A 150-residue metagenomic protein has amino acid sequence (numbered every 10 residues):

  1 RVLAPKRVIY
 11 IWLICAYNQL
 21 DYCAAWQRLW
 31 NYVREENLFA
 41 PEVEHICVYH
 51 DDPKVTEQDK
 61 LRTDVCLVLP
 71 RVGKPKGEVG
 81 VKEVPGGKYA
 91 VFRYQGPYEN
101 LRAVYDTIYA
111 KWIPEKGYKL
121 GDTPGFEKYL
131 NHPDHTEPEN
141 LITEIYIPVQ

Functional and structural regions predicted by a protein language model:
R1-Q150: A solvent-exposed interaction/effector surface
